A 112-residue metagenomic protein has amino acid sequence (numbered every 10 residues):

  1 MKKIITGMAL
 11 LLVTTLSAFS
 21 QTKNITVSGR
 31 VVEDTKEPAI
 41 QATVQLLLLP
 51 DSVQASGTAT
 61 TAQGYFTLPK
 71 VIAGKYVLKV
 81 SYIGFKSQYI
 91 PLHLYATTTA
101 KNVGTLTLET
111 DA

Functional and structural regions predicted by a protein language model:
M1-R30, Y76: Bacterial Sec-dependent N-terminal signal peptides
S28-A39: Structural motif
G29, T60-L68, L106: Glycine-centered loop-to-beta-strand initiation motif
E37-I40, T67-K75, I83: Short Pro-Gly-centered beta-turn/loop motif in secreted/extracellular proteins
L48-V53, K75, K79-P91: A short, solvent-exposed loop/turn motif at the edges and junctions of modular extracellular/periplasmic domains
L49-Y65: Short, acidic Ser/Thr/Gly-rich low-complexity loop/linker segments typical of extracellular and cell-surface proteins
F85-V103: Structured interaction patches on ligand/partner-binding surfaces of diverse proteins
